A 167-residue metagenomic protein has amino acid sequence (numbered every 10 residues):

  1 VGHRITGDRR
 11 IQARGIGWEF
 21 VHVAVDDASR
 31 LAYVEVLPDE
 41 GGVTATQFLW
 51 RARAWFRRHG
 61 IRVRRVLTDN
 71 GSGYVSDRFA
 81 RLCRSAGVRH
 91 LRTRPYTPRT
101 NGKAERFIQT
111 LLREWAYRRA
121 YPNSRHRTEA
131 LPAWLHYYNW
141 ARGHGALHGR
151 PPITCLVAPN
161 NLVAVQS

Functional and structural regions predicted by a protein language model:
V1-V25, L31, Q47, V163 (+1 more regions): Mobile-element integrase/transposase regions, centering on the N-terminal DNA-binding/Zn-coordinating module
R10-I11, G17-E19, E35-G60: Active-site beta-loop-alpha junctions of metal-dependent nucleic acid enzymes, especially the RNase H-like/DDE
A24, R30, F48-L49, V66-D69 (+7 more regions): Mobile genetic element proteins and their domesticated derivatives, centered on retroelements and DNA transposons
L31-E35, L91-T93, Y117: Short small-residue beta-strand/loop micro-motif enriched in glycine and branched aliphatics
V63-N70, S85-K103, R119-P122: RNase H-like polynucleotidyl transferase catalytic core
V75-D77: Short, well-ordered alpha-helical microsegments
A86-V88, T110-S167: C-terminal domain-tail junction helix/linker
